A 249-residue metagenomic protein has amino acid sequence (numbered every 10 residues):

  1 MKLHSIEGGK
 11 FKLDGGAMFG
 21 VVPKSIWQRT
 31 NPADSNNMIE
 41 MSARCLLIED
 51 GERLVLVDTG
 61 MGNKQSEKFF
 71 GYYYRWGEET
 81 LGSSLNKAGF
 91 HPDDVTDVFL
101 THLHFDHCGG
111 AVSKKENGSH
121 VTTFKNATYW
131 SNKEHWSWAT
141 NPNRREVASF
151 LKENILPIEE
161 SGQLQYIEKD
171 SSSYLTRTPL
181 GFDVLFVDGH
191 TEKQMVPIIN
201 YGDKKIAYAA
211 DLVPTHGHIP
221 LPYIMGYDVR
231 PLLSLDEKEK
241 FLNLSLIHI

Functional and structural regions predicted by a protein language model:
M1-L56, M61-Q65, F69-Y72, S171-S172 (+2 more regions): Zn-dependent metallo-beta-lactamase
L3, I48, D58, V95 (+5 more regions): Divalent metal-coordination and catalytic microenvironments
G9, T59-G62, L103, E134-H135 (+2 more regions): Active-site metal-binding loops of divalent metal-dependent hydrolases
G20, K24, T123-T176, M195 (+3 more regions): Active-site-proximal loop/helix segment associated with metal-binding centers of metalloenzymes
I48-G51, I198-G202: Active-site beta-strand termini and strand-to-loop segments that position acidic
L54, G60-G162: Active-site HxH/HxHxD metal-binding segment of metal-dependent hydrolases
A209-E237: A hydrophobic, small-residue-rich beta->alpha segment in the mid-to-C-terminal subdomain of diverse proteins
I247-I249: Conserved small/polar residues in nucleotide/adenosyl-binding loops
